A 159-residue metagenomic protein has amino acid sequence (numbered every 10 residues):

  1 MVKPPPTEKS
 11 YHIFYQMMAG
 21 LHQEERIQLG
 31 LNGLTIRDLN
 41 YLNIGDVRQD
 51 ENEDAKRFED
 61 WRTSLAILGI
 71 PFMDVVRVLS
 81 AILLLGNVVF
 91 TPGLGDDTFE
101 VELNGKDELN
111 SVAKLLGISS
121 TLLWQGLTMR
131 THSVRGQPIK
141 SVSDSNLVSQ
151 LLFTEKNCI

Functional and structural regions predicted by a protein language model:
M1-I159: N-terminal switch/interaction subdomains of large nucleotide-dependent motors and GTPases
